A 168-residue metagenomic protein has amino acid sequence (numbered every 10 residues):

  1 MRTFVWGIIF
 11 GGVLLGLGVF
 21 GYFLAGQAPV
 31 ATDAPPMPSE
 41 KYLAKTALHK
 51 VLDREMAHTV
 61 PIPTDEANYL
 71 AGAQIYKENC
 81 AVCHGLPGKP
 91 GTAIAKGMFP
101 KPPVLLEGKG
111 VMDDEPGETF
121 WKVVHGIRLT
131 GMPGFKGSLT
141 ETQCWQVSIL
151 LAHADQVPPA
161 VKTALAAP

Functional and structural regions predicted by a protein language model:
R2-L70, D113-E118, K136-L150, P168: Periplasmic c-type cytochrome electron-transfer domains
F4-G7, G26-D33, A73-A81, K101-G108: Short, mixed-charge, low-aromatic patches
E66-K89, W121, P168: Sequence/structural segment immediately N-terminal to covalent heme-attachment motifs in c-type and related
P87-G88, F135, T163-A164: Sparse recognition of residues in long alpha-helices and their boundaries
G91-A93: Short Cys/His-rich "knuckle" micro-motifs
G97-A152: Extracytoplasmic electron-transfer domains, predominantly the class I c-type cytochrome c fold
D155: Low-complexity, rRNA-contacting terminal tracts
P158-P168: Extracytoplasmic/periplasmic copper-protein system
